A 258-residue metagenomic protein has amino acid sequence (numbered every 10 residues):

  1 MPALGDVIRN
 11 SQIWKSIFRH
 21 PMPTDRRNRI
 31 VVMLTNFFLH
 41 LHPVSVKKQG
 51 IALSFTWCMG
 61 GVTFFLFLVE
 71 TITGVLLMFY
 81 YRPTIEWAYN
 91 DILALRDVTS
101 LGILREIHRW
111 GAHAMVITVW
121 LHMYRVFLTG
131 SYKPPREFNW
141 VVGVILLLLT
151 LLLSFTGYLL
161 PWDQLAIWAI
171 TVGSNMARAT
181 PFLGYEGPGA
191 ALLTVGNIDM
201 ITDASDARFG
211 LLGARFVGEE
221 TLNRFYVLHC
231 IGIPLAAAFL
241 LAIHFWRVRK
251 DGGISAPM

Functional and structural regions predicted by a protein language model:
M1-M258: Membrane-embedded alpha-helical bundles that constitute the cytochrome b-like, heme-associated redox core of multi-pass
